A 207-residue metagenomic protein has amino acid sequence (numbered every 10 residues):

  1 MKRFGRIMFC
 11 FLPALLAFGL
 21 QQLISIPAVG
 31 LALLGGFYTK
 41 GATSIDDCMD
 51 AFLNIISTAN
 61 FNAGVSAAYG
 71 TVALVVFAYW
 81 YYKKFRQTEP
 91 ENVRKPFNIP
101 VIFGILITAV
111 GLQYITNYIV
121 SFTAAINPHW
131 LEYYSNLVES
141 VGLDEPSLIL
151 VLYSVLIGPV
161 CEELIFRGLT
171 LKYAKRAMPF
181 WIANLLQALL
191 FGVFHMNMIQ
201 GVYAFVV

Functional and structural regions predicted by a protein language model:
M1-F103, V110: N-terminal, membrane-interfacial amphipathic/helix-forming hydrophobic leader that caps and precedes the first
K2-G5, T116, F166: Short, intrinsically disordered low-complexity segments
A17-Q22, V110-Y114, A188-N197: Aromatic-anchored segments of alpha-helical transmembrane domains
L23-T43, K83-T88, F122-W130, G168 (+4 more regions): Membrane-interface elements of multi-pass transporters and channels
K40-I45, N136, Q187, F191 (+1 more regions): Flexible domain-boundary/linker segments
I55, Q87-L164, K172, R176: Juxtamembrane helix-loop-helix connectors linking adjacent transmembrane helices in multi-pass membrane enzymes
S147-V207: Transmembrane helix-loop-helix hairpins at the membrane interface of multi-pass integral membrane proteins
